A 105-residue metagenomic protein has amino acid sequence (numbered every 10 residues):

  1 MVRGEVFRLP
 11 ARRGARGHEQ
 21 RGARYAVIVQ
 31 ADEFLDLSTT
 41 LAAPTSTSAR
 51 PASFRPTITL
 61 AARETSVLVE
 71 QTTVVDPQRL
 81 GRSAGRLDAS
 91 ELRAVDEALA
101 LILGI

Functional and structural regions predicted by a protein language model:
M1-I105: Conserved functional hotspots at enzyme active or ligand-binding sites that engage polyanionic ligands
